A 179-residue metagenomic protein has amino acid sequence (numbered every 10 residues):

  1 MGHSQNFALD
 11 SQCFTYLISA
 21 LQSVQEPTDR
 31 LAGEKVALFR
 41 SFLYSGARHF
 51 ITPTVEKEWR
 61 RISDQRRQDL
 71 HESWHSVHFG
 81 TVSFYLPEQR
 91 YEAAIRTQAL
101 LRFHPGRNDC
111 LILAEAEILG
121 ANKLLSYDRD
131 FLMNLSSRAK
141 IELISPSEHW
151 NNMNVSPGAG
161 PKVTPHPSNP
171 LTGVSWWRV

Functional and structural regions predicted by a protein language model:
M1-I51, R61-D69, G173-R178: Short, well-structured N-terminal submotif of metal-dependent ribonuclease cores
M1-S4, Q22, E26-P27, L119-K123 (+1 more regions): Acidic, PIN/NYN-like endoribonuclease modules and their adjacent C-terminal/linker elements
L9-S11, T52-P53, G106, L125-D128: Short His-Asn-centered micro-motif
C13, V55, L111-I112, D130-F131: Alpha-helix capping/helix-boundary segments
E26-D29, L100-P105: Short, flexible loop segments at the rims of nucleotide/cofactor-binding pockets, characterized by
E58, H75-R102: Acidic catalytic patch
R60-G80, E142-L143: Short, electropositive alpha-helical surface patch
G106-K123: Acidic, metal-associated active-site segment
